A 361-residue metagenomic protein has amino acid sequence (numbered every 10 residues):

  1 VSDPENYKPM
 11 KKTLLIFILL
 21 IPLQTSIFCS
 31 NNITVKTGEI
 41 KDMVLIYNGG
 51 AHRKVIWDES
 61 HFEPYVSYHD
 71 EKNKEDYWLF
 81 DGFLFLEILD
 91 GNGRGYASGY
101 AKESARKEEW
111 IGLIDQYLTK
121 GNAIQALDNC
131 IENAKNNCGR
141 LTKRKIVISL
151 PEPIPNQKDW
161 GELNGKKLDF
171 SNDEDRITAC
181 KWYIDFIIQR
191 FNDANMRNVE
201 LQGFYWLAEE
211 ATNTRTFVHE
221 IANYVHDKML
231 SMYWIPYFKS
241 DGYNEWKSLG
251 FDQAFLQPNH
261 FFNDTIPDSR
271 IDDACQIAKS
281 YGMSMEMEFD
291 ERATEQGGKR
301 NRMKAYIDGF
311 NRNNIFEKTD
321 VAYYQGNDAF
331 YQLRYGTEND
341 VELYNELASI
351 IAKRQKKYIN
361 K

Functional and structural regions predicted by a protein language model:
E5-T13: Positively charged n-region of N-terminal signal peptides that target proteins for export
T13-L23: Sec-dependent N-terminal signal peptides
N32-T178: N-terminal catalytic cores of secreted or lumenal carbohydrate-active enzymes
K41-I46, Y77-F85, K143-V147, V199-Y205 (+4 more regions): Structural preference for beta-strand elements that scaffold enzyme active sites
Y47-P64, E209-T216, I235-Y243, P258-S269 (+1 more regions): Acidic-and-aromatic substrate-binding clefts and catalytic sites of carbohydrate-active enzymes
I56-H69, E103-K135, K166-R190, T214-N223 (+3 more regions): Well-ordered, non-membrane alpha-helical segments in soluble/globular domains
K143-I154, K167-Y183, Q202-E209, A222-Y243 (+1 more regions): Aromatic-lined carbohydrate-recognition surfaces of secreted/lumenal glycan-active proteins
K239, Q253-P267, D272-K361: Substrate-binding cleft of secreted/luminal carbohydrate-active enzymes
